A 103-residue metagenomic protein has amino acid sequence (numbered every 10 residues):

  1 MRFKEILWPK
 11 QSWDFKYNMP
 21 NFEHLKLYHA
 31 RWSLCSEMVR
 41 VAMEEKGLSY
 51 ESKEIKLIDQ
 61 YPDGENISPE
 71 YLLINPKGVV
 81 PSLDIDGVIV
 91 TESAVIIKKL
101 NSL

Functional and structural regions predicted by a protein language model:
M1-L103: GST-like domain detector, emphasizing the conserved glutathione-binding G-site in the N-terminal thioredoxin-like
